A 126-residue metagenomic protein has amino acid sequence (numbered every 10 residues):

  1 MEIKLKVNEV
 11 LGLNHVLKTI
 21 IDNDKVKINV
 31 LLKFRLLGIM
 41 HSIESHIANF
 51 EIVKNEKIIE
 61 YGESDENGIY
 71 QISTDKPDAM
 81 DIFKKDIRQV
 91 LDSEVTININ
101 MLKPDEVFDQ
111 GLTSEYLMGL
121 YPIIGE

Functional and structural regions predicted by a protein language model:
M1-E126: A composition-driven surface/loop motif
